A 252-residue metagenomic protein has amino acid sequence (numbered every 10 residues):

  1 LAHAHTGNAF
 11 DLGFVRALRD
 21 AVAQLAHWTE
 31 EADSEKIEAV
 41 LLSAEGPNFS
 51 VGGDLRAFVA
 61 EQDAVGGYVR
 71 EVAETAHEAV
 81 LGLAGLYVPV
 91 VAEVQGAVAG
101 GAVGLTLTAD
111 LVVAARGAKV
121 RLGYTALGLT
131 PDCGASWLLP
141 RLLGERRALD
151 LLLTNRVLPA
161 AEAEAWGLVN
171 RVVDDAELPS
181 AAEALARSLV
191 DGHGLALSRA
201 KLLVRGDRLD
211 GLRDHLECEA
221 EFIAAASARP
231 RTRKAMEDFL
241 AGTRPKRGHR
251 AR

Functional and structural regions predicted by a protein language model:
L1-E45, L81: Conserved CoA-thioester-binding segment of acyl-CoA-metabolizing enzymes
A44-L81: Glycine- (often His-adjacent) and acidic-residue-rich active-site loop that binds/positions the CoA thioester
P47-S50, A99-G100, R121, V204: Short, active-site-adjacent cap segments at secondary-structure transitions
G52, R70-H77, G100, T130 (+2 more regions): Glycine-rich phosphate-binding loop at the start of an alpha helix
A79, L83-G85, E93, A99-L152 (+2 more regions): CoA-thioester-processing core
V113-A118, V169-C218, A224-A225, P230 (+1 more regions): C-terminal long alpha-helix characteristic of the crotonase
N155-E162: Acidic, divalent-metal-coordinating active-site segment for phosphoryl/phosphodiester hydrolysis, typified by short
